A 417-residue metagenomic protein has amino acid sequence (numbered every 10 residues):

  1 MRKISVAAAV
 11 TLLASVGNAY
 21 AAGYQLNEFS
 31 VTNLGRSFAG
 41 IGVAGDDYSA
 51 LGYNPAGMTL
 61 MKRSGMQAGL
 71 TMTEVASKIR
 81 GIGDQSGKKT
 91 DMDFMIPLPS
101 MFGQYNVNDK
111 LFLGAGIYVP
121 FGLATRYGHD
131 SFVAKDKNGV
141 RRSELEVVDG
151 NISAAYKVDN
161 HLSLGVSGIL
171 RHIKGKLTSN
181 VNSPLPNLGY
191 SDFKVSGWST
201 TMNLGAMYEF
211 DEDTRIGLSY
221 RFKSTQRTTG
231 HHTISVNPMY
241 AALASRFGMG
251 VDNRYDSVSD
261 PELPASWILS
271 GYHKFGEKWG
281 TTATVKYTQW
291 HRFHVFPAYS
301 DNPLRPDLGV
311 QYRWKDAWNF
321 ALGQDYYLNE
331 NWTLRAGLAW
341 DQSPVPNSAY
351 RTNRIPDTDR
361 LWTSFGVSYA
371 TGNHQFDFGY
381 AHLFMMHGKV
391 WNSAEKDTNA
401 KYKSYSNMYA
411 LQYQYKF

Functional and structural regions predicted by a protein language model:
M1-Y20: Gram-negative bacterial Sec-dependent N-terminal signal peptides
G17, T32, S49, K62-A68: A generic secondary-structure signal marking the coil-to-beta-strand transition
Y20-S37, I41, G81-G87, M95-F417: Outer-membrane beta-barrel porins/channels
F38-I41, G65-E74: Short strand-turn segments of transmembrane beta-barrel domains in outer membranes, especially the first one or two
I41-S64, G103-V107, A155: Outer-membrane beta-barrel pore proteins
V75-I79: Short, solvent-exposed loop/turn elements at domain surfaces
